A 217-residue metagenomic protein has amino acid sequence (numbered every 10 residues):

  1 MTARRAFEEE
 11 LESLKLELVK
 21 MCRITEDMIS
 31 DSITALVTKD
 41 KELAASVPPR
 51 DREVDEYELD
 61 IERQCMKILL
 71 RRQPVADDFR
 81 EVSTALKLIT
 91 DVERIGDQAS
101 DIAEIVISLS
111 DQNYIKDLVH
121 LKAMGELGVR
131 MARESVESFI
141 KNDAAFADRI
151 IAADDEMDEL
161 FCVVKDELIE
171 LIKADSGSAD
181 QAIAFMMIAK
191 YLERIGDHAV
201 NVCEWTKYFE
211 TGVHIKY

Functional and structural regions predicted by a protein language model:
M1-Y217: Cytosolic, long alpha-helical scaffolding segments
